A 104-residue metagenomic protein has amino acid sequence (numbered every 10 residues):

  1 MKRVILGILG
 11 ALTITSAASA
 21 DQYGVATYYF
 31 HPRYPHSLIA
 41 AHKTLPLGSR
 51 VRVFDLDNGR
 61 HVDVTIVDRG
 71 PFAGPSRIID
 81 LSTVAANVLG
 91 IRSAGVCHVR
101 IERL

Functional and structural regions predicted by a protein language model:
K2-L104: Secreted/periplasmic proteins
